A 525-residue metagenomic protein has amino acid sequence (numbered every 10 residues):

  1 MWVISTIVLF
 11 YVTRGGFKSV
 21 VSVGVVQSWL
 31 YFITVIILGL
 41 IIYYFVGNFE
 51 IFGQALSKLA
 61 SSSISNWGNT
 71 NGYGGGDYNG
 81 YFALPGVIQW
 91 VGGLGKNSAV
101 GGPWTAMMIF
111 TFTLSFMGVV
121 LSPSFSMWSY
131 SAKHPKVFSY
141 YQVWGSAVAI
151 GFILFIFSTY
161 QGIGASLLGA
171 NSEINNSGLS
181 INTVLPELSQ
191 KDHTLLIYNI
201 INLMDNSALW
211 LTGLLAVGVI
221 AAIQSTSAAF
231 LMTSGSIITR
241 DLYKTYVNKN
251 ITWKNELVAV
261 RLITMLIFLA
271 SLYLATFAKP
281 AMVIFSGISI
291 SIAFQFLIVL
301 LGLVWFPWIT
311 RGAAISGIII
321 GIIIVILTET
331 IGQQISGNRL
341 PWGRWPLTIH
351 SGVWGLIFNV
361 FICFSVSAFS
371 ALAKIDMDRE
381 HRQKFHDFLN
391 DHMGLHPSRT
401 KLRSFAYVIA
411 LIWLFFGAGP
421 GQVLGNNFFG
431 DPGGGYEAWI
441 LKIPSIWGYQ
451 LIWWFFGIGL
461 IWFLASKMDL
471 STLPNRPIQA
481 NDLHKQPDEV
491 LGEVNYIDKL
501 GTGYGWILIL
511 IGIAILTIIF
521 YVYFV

Functional and structural regions predicted by a protein language model:
M1, K18-Q27, N255-L257, L269 (+4 more regions): Transmembrane helix-loop boundary segments of multi-pass membrane transporters
M1-R14, G118, S124-S286, S398-L402 (+2 more regions): Helix-loop-helix junctions that connect adjacent transmembrane helices in secondary transporters/permeases, recognized
S5-L9, Q27-Y31, V35-L38, G145-A149 (+8 more regions): Residue-level recognition of pore/gate-forming positions within transmembrane alpha-helices of multi-pass
W29-G213, S336-G352: Loop-to-helix junctions at membrane interfaces in multi-pass transport proteins
L59-A60, I335-Y436, I443, F455-V525: Terminal cytosolic tails of multi-pass membrane transporters, especially the segment immediately following the final
G102-L114, A216-G218, A222-Q224, T348-C363 (+1 more regions): Alpha-helical transmembrane segments
T113, L269-L274, I320-I331, I412-P420 (+1 more regions): Aromatic-anchored segments of alpha-helical transmembrane domains
G312-V325, H381-R382: Central hydrophobic cores of alpha-helical transmembrane segments in multi-pass integral membrane proteins
